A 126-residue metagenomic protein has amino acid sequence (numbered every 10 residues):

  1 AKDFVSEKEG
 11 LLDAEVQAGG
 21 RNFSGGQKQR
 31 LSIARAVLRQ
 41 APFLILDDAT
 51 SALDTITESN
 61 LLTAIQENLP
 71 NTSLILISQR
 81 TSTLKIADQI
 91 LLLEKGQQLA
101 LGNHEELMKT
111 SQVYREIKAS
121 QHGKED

Functional and structural regions predicted by a protein language model:
A1-A18, P42, V113-E116: Conserved "ABC signature" C-loop
S24-G25, L31-A36, N60, L76: ABC ATPase nucleotide-binding domain "signature" region
L38-P42, N71: A short, proline-enriched helix->beta-strand linker immediately N-terminal to the Walker B motif in ABC-type P-loop
L44-D47: Catalytic Walker B motif of ABC-type/P-loop ATPase nucleotide-binding domains
Q66-L76, L84: Conserved catalytic loops of ABC-family nucleotide-binding domains
K85-L92, Q112-V113: Conserved catalytic segment of ABC-fold P-loop ATPases
L101-G102: ABC ATPase "signature
